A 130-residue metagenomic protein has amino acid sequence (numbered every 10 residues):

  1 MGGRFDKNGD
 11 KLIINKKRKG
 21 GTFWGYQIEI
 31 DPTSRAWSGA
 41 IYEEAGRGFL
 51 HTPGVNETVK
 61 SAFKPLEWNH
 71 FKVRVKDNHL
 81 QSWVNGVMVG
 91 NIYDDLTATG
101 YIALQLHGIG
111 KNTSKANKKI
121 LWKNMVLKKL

Functional and structural regions predicted by a protein language model:
M1-L130: Carbohydrate-interacting regions of secretory-pathway proteins
